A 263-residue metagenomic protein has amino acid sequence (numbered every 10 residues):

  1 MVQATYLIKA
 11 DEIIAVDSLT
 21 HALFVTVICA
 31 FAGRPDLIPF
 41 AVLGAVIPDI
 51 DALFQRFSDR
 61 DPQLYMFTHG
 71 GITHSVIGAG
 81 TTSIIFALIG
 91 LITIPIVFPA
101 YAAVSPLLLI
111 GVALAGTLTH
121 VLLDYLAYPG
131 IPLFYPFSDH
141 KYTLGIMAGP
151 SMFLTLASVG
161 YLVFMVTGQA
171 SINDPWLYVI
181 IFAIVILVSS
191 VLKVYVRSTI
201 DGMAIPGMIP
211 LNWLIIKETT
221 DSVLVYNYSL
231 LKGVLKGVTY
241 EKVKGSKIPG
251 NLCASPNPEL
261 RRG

Functional and structural regions predicted by a protein language model:
V2-T220, L224-Y226, L231-T239: N-terminal membrane-targeting hydrophobic helices
S222-Y228, S246-G263: Zymogen propeptides
V234-G250: A short, surface-exposed interaction/processing loop segment used at functional sites
